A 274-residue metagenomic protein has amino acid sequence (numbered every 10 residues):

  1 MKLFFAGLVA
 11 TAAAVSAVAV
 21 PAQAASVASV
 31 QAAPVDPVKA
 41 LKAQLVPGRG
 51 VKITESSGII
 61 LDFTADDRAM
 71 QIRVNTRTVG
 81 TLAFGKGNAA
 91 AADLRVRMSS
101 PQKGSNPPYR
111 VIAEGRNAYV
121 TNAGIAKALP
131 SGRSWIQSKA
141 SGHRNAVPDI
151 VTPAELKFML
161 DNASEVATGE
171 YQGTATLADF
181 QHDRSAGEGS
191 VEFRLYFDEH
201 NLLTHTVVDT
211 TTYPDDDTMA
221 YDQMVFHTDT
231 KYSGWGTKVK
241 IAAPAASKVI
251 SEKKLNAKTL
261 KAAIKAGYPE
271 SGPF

Functional and structural regions predicted by a protein language model:
M1-A28: Secretory targeting and sorting signals
L3, Q23-F274: Subset-of-secretome marker
